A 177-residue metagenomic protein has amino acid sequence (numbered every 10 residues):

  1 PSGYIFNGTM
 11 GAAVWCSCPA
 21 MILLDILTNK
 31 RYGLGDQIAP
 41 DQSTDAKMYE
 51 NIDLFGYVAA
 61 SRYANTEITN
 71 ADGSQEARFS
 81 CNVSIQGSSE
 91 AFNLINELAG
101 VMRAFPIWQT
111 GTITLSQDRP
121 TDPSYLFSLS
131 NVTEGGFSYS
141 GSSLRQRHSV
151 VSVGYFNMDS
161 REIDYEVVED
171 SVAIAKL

Functional and structural regions predicted by a protein language model:
P1: Secretory-pathway-linked proteins and extracytosolic
I5, A12-L177: C-terminal extracytoplasmic interaction modules
